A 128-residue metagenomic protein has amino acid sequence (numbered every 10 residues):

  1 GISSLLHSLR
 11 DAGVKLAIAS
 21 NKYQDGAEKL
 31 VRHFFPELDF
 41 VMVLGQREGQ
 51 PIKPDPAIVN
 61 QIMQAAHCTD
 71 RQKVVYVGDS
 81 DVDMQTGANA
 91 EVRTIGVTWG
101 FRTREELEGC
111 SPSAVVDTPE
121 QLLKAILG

Functional and structural regions predicted by a protein language model:
G1, K22, P54, D79 (+1 more regions): Short beta->alpha linker loops
G1-I18, Q24-R32, P56: Short, acidic loop-to-helix structural element flanking the phosphoryl-transfer center in phosphate-processing enzymes
S3-D11, M63, M84-N89: Surface-exposed amphipathic alpha-helices with a cationic face
D11-A12, F35-D39, H67-T69: Short helix-capping segments at alpha-helix termini
G26-K29, T86, E106, K124-A125: Phosphate- and divalent-cation-binding pockets in alpha/beta enzyme and binding domains that engage nucleotide-derived
E37-I52: A short, structured active-site edge motif that brings together acidic residues
K53-M84: Conserved Lys-Pro-Asp/Glu-containing loop-to-beta segment of HAD-superfamily phosphomonoesterases, centered on
V75-V116: Acidic, Mg2+-coordinating phosphoryl-transfer loop and its flanking beta/alpha structural elements, shared across
